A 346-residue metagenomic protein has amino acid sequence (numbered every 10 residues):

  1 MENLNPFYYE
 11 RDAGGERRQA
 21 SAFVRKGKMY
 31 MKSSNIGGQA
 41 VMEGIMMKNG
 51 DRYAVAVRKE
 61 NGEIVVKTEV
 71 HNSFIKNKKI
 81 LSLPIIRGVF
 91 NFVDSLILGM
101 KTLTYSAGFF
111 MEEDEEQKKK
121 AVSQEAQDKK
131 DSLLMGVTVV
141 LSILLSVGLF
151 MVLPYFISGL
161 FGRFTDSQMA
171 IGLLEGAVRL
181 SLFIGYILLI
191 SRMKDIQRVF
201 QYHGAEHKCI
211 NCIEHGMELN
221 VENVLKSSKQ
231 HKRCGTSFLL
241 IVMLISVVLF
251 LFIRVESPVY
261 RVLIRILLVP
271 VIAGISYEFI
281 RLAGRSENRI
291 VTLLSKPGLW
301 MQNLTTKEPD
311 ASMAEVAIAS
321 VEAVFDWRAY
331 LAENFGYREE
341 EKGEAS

Functional and structural regions predicted by a protein language model:
F7, R25-K118: Divalent-cation
Y8-Y9, Q19: Low-complexity, intrinsically disordered or signal/transmembrane-proximal segments
E10-A13, V24: Short hydrophobic alpha-helical segments enriched in small aliphatic residues
K32-G37, V41, I45-M47, K119-K120 (+5 more regions): Polar-ligand-bearing catalytic/cofactor-coordination segments of membrane-embedded or membrane-tethered inner-membrane
Y105-S106, I143-D166, V242-I264, A273 (+1 more regions): Juxtamembrane "helix exit" motif at the C-terminal ends of alpha-helical transmembrane segments in multi-pass membrane
E113-R163, S167-M193: Hydrophobic alpha-helical segments characteristic of transmembrane helices in integral membrane transporters
D131-G148, S228-F252: Transmembrane alpha-helical segments and their cytosolic interface motifs in multi-pass membrane proteins
Q168-L180, P258-V271: Hydrophobic alpha-helical transmembrane segments
